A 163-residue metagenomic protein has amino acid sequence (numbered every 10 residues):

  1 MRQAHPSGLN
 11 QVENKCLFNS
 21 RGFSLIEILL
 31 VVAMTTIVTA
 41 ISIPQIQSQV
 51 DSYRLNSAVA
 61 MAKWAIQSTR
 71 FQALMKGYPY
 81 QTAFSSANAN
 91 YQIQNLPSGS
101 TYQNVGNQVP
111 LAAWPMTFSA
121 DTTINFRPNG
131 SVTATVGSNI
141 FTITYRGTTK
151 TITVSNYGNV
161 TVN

Functional and structural regions predicted by a protein language model:
M1-C16, I37, I41-M75, P79-N163: N-terminal helix-rich module
R21-A33: N-terminal signal-anchor/signal peptide hydrophobic helix marking the start of the first transmembrane segment
